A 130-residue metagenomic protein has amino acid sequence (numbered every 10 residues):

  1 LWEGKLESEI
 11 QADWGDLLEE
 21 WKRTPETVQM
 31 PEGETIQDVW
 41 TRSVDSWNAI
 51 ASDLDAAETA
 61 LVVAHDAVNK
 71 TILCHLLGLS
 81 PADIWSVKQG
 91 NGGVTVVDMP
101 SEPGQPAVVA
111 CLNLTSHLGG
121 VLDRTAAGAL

Functional and structural regions predicted by a protein language model:
L1-A12, S52, A56-E58, C74-L130: Acidic, low-complexity terminal tails and accessory targeting/binding regions of phosphate-metabolizing enzymes
L1-D45, N113, L130: Phosphate-handling substructures
G15, V44, D66-A67, N91: Alpha-helix N-cap/helix-start capping motif
T27, P31, A60, W85: Conserved short-loop catalytic and cofactor-binding motifs
D45-D53: A generic secondary-structure signal
A56-A67: Generic beta-sheet signal
